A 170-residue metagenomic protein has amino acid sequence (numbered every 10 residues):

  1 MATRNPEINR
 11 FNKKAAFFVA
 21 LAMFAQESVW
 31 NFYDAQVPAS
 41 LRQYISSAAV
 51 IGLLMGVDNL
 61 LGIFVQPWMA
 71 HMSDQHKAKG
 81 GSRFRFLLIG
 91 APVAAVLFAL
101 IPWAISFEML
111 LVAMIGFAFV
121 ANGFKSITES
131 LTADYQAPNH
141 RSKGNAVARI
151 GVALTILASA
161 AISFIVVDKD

Functional and structural regions predicted by a protein language model:
A2-N59: Helix-loop boundary and gating motifs at the non-cytosolic
F24, L97-I101, I105-F124: Hydrophobic core of transmembrane alpha-helices in multi-pass small-molecule transporters, especially MFS/SLC-type
S40-Y44, Q75-H76, L131-Q136: Helix-to-coil boundary motifs at intracellular loop junctions of multi-pass secondary transporters
I51-D74: Central cavity-lining transmembrane alpha-helices of secondary-active solute carriers, predominantly the Major
G62-I63, S142-V167: Glycine-rich segments within core transmembrane alpha-helices of 12-TM secondary carriers
S82-R85, F164-D170: A membrane-interface helix-boundary motif in multi-pass transporters
R83-A99: Structural signature of the two symmetry-related core transmembrane helices
F119-I150: Cytoplasmic helix-loop-helix junction between adjacent transmembrane helices in 12-TM secondary transporters
